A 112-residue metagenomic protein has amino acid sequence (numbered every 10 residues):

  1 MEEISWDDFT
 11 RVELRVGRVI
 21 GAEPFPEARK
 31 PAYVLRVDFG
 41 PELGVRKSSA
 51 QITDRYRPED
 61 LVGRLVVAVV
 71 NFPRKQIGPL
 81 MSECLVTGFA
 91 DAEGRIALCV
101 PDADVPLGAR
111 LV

Functional and structural regions predicted by a protein language model:
M1-V112: Phosphate-backbone binding interfaces of nucleic-acid-interacting proteins
